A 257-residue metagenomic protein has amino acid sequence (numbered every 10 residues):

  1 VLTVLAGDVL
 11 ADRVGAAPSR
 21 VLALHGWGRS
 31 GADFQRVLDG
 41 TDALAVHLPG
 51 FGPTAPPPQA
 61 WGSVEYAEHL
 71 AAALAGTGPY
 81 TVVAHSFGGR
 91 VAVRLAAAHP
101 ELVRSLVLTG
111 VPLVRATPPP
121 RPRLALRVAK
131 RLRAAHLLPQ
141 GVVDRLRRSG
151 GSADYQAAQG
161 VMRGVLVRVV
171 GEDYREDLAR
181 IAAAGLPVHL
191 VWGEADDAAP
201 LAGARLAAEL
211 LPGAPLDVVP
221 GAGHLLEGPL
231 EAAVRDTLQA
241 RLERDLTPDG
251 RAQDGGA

Functional and structural regions predicted by a protein language model:
L2, A45-V83, D236: Active-site loop/oxyanion-hole signature of alpha/beta-hydrolase fold enzymes
V14-A55: Conserved HGGG/HGGXW glycine-rich cap/lid loop of the alpha/beta-hydrolase fold
A84-G88, A92: Gly/Ala-rich beta-loop-alpha elbow adjacent to hydrolase catalytic centers
V93-A97, L102-A135: Flexible "cap/lid" loop of the alpha/beta hydrolase fold
R131-A183: Conserved alpha/beta-hydrolase catalytic His-Asp/Glu region
I181-A184, L190-W192, D196: Short beta-strand/loop motif that positions the catalytic acidic residue of the alpha/beta-hydrolase fold
A195-A199, H224-L225: Acidic catalytic loop of the alpha/beta-hydrolase fold
A222-A233: Catalytic histidine-centered segment of alpha/beta-hydrolase-like enzymes
